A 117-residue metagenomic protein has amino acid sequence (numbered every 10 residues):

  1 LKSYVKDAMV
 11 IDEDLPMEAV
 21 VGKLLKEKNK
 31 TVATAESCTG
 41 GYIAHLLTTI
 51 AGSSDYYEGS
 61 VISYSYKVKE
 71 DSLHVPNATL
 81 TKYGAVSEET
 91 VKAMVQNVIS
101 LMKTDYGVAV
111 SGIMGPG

Functional and structural regions predicted by a protein language model:
L1-G117: Short alpha-helical segments enriched in small residues
